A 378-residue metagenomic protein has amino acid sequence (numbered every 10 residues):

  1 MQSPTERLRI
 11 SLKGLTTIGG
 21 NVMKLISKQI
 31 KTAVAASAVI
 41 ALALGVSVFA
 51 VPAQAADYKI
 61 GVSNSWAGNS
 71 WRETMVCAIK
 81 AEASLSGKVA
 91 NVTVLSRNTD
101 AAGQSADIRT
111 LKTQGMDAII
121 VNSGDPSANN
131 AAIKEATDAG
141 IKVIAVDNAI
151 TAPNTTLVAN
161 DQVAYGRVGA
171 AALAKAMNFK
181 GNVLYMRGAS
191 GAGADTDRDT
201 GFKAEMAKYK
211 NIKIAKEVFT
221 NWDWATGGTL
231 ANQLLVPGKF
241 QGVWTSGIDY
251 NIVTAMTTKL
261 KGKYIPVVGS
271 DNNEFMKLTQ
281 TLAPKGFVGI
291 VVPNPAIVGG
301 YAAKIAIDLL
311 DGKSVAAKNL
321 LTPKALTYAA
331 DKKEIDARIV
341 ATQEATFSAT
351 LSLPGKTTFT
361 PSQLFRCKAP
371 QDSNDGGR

Functional and structural regions predicted by a protein language model:
Q2-Q29, A53-R378: A residue-level marker of the well-folded mature domains of exported/periplasmic proteins
K31-A41: Sec-dependent N-terminal signal peptides
A43-P52, N272: C-terminal segment of classical bacterial N-terminal signal peptides
